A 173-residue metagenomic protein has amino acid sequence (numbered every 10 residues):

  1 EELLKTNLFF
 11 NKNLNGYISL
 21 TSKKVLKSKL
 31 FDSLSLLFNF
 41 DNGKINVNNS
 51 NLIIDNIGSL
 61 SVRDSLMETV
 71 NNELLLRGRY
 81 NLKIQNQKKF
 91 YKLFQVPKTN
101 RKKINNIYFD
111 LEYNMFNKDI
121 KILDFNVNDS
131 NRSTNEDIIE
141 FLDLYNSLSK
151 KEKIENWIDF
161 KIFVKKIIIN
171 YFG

Functional and structural regions predicted by a protein language model:
E1-G173: Membrane-proximal interfacial segments on either side of biological membranes
